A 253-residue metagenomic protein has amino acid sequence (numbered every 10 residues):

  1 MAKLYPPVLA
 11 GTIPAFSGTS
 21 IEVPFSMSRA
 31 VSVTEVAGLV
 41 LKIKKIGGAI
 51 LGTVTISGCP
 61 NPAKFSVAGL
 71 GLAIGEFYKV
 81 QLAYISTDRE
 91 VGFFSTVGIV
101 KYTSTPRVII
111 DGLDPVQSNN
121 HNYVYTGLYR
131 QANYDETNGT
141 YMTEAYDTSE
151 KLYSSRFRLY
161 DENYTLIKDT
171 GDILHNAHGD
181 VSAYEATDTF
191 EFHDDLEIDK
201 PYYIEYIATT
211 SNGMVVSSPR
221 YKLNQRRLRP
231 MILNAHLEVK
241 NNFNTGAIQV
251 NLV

Functional and structural regions predicted by a protein language model:
K3-G11, T105-G112, R229-A235: Proline-enriched interdomain boundary motifs that mark the N-terminal boundary and often initiate the first structured
T19-V23, N120-G127, T137-Y141, N244-V250: Structural beta-strand segments of beta-rich domains
S28-K42, Q131-E162, I167: Solvent-exposed loop/turn segments flanking beta-strands in beta-repeat/beta-sandwich domains
L51-N61, R156, I167-A183: Solvent-exposed serine/threonine-rich low-complexity stretches and specific carbohydrate-binding patches
A63-V67, A186-F190: Short strand-edge motifs at loop-to-beta-strand transitions and within beta-strands of extracellular beta-rich domains
G69-F77, F192-K200: Surface-exposed, short loops/turns at beta-strand junctions within beta-sandwich domains
R89-T105, G213-P230: Extracellular fibronectin type III
